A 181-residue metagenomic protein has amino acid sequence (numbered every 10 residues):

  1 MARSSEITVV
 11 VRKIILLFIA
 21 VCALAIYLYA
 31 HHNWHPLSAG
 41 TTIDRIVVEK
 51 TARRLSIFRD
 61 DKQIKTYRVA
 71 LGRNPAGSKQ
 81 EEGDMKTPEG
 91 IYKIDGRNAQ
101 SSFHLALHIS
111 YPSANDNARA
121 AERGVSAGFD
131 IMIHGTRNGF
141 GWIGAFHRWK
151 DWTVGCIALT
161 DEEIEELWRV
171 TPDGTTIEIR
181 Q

Functional and structural regions predicted by a protein language model:
M1-V11: N-terminal Lys/Arg-rich, disordered targeting/topogenic segments
K13-Y29: Hydrophobic membrane-insertion alpha-helices, especially the h-region of bacterial N-terminal signal peptides
N33-D44, K50, L71-D95, A114-R119 (+2 more regions): N-terminal post-signal-peptidase region of extra-cytosolic proteins
R45, T66-R68, I91, D130 (+1 more regions): Well-ordered beta-strand positions in beta-sheet-rich domains
K62-N74: Short Gly/aromatic-enriched secondary-structure transition segments
G96-Q181: Exported/periplasmic cell-wall-interacting domains
